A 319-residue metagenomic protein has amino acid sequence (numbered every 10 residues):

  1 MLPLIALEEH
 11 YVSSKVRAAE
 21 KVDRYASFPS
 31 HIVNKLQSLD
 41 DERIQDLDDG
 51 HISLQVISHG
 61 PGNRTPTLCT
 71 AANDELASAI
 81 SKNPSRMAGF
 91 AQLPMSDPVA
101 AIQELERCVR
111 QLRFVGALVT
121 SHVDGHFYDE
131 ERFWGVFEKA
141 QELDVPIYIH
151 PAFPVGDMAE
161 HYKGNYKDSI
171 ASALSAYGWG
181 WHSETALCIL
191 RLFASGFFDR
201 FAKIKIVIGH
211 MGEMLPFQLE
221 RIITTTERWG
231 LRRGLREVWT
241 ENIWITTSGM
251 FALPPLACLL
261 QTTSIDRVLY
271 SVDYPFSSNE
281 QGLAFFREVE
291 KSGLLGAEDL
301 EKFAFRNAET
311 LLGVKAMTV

Functional and structural regions predicted by a protein language model:
L2-L54, D74, S81, Q103-R107 (+6 more regions): Mid-to-C-terminal alpha-helical segments outside catalytic/metal-binding sites
L4-E9, Q55-I57, A88-A91, A117-V119 (+4 more regions): Hydrophobic faces of well-ordered beta-strands that scaffold small-molecule active sites in alpha/beta enzyme cores
E9-Q37, V155-E184, I222-N242: Active-site gating loops and adjacent loop-to-helix segments of metal-dependent hydrolytic enzymes
H10, A152-P154, F193, G212 (+2 more regions): Catalytic metal-binding/acid-base residues of hydrolase active sites
I32-S38, G62-C69, P94-A101, D124-E131 (+3 more regions): Acidic-and-aromatic substrate-binding clefts and catalytic sites of carbohydrate-active enzymes
S53-C188: Active-site gating/metal-coordination segments in enzymes
L112-G116, E142-P146, F201-I204, W239-W244 (+1 more regions): Glycine-enriched alpha-helix->loop->beta-strand junction motifs that scaffold or abut catalytic
F193-V238: Aromatic-lined glycan-binding groove of carbohydrate-active enzymes
